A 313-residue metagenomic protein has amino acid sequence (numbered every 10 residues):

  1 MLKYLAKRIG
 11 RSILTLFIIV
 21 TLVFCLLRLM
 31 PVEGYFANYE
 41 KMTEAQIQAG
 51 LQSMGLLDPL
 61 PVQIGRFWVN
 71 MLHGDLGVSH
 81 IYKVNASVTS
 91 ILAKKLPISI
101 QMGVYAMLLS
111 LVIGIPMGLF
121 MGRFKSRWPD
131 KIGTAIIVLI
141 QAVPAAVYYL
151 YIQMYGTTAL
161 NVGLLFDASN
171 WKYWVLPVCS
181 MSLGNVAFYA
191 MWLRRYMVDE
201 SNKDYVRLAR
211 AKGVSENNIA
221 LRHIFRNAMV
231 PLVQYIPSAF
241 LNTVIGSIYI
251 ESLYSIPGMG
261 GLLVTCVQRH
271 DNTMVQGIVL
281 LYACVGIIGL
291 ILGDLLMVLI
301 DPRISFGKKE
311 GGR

Functional and structural regions predicted by a protein language model:
L2-K3, L92, L96-P129, A145 (+1 more regions): Alpha-helical transmembrane segments of integral membrane proteins, especially multi-pass inner/plasma-membrane
A6-R8, I13: Hydrophobic alpha-helical segments of polytopic membrane proteins
L16-G65, G156, L160-Y173: Hydrophobic alpha-helical transmembrane segments of membrane transport/permease proteins and related membrane-embedded
V23-M30, F67-V69, A135-L165, S182-G184: Membrane-water interface segments at the C-terminal ends of transmembrane alpha-helices in multi-pass inner-membrane
L29, M71-D75, S79, T158-A159 (+3 more regions): A short secondary-structure junction motif
F36-N38, V62, G77-I81, Y148-L150 (+5 more regions): Short, hydrophobic secondary-structure boundary micro-motifs
L56-I115: An internal, D/E-rich "acidic patch" concept
W128-K131, I136: Cytosolic-side membrane-entry/anchor segment at the start of a transmembrane helix
